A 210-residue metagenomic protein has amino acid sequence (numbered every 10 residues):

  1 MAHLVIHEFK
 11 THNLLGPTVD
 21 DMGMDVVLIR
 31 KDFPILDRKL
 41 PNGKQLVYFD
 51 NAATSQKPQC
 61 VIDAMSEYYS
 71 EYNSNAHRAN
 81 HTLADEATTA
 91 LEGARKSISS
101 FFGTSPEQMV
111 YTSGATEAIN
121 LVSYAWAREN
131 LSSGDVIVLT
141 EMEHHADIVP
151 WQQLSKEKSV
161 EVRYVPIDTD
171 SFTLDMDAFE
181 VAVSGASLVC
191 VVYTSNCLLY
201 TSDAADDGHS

Functional and structural regions predicted by a protein language model:
A2-S202: Pyridoxal 5′-phosphate
Y200-S210: Single conserved hydrophobic/aromatic residue that forms the stacking wall/gate of nucleotide- or nucleobase-binding
